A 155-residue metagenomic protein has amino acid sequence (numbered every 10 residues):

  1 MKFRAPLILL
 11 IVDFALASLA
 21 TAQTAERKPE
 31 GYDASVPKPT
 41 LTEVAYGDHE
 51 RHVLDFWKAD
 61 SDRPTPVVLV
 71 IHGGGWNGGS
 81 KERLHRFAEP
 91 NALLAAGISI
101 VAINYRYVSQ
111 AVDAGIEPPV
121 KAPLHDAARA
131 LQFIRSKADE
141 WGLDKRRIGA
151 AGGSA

Functional and structural regions predicted by a protein language model:
P6-S18: Bacterial N-terminal signal peptides
Q23-R63: N-terminal cap/lid segment of alpha/beta-hydrolase-fold proteins
A45, E82-H85, E89, V101-K145: Catalytic nucleophile-loop/oxyanion-hole region of alpha/beta-hydrolase and closely related hydrolase-like folds
P64-G75: Short beta-strand element of the alpha/beta-hydrolase
V67, L94-R106: A fold-wide structural signal in alpha/beta-hydrolase
G73, S154-A155: Active-site loop->helix "elbow" adjoining a glycine-rich segment at hydrolase catalytic centers
G74-N77, V108-Q110: Active-site loop signature of alpha/beta-hydrolase-fold enzymes
R146-S154: Conserved alpha/beta-hydrolase "nucleophile elbow" surrounding the catalytic nucleophile
